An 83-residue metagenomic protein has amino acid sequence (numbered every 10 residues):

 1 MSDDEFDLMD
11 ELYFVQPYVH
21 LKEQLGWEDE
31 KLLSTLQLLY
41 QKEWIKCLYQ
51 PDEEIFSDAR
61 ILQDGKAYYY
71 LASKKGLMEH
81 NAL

Functional and structural regions predicted by a protein language model:
M1-W27: Short amphipathic alpha-helical interface segments
E5-M9, I45-Y49, N81-L83: Low-complexity, flexible helical/coil segments
V15, H20-E23, E43-Y49, G65 (+1 more regions): Short linear motifs at secondary-structure transitions and domain/linker junctions
G26-E53, A67: Short amphipathic alpha-helical interaction segments
D58-L83: Short, amphipathic alpha-helical interaction segments positioned at domain boundaries
